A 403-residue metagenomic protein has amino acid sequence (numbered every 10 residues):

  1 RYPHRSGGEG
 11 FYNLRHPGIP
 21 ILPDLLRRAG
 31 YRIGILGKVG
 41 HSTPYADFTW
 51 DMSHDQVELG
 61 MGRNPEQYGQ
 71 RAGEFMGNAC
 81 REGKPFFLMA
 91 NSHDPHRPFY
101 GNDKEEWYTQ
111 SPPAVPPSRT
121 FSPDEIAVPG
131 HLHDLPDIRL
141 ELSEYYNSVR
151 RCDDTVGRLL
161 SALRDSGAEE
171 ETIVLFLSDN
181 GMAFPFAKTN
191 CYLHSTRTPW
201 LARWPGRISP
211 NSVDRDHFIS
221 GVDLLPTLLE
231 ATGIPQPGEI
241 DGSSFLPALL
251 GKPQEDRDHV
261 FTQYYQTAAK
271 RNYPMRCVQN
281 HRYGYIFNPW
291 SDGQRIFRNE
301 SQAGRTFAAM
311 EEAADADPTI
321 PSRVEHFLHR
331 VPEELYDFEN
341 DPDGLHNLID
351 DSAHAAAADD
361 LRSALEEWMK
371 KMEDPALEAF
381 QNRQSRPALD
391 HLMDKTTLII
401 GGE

Functional and structural regions predicted by a protein language model:
R1-E334, P342-S363, E367, L377 (+1 more regions): Formylglycine-dependent sulfatase
K370-E373: Short arginine-rich
Q381-S385: A glycine-rich phosphate-binding loop feature that marks nucleotide/adenosyl-phosphate handling sites
